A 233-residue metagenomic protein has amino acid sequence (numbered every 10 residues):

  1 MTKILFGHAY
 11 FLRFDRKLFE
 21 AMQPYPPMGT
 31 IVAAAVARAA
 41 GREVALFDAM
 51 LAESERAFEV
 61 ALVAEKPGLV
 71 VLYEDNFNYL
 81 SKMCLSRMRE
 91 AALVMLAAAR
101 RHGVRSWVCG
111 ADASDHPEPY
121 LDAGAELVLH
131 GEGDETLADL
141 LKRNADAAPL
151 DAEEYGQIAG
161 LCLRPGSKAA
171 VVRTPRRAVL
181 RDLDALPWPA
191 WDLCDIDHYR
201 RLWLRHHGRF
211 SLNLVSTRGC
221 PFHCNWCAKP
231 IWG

Functional and structural regions predicted by a protein language model:
T2, A159, L212: Change "...and in nucleic-acid phosphodiester-cleaving endonucleases..." to "...and in nucleic-acid processing enzymes
T2-Q23: Short glycine-rich His-centered loop
F6, L72-Y73, W226: Structural cue for short, hydrophobic secondary-structure segments
H8, L46-M50, I231: Residue-level recognition of beta-strand->loop/alpha-helix junctions
F11, M22, E74-S86, P230-G233: Conserved glycine-rich "GG(E/T)P / GGGxP" loop and the immediately following alpha-helix in the radical SAM core
Y25, D184, P189-G233: Radical SAM [4Fe-4S] cluster-binding motif and immediate context
G29, A33-A40, A45-L180: Glycine-rich beta-alpha loop elements in corrinoid/cobalamin-binding modules across cobalamin-dependent enzymes
